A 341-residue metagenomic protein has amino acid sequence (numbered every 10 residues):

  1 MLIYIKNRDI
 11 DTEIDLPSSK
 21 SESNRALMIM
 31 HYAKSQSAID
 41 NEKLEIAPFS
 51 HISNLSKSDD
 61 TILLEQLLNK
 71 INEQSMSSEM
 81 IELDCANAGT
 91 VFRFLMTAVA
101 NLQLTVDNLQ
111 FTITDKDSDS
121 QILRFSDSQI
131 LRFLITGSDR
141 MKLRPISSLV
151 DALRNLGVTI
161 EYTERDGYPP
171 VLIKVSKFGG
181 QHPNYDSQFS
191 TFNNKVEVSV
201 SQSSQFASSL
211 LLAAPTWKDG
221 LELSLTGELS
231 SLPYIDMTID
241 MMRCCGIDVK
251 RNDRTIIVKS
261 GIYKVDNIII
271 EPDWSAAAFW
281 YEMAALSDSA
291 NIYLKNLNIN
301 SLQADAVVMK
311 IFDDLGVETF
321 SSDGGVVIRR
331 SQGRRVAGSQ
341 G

Functional and structural regions predicted by a protein language model:
M1-N108, I113-L123, Q129-G341: Structural preference for solvent-exposed beta-strand-turn elements and adjacent flexible terminal/loop segments within
